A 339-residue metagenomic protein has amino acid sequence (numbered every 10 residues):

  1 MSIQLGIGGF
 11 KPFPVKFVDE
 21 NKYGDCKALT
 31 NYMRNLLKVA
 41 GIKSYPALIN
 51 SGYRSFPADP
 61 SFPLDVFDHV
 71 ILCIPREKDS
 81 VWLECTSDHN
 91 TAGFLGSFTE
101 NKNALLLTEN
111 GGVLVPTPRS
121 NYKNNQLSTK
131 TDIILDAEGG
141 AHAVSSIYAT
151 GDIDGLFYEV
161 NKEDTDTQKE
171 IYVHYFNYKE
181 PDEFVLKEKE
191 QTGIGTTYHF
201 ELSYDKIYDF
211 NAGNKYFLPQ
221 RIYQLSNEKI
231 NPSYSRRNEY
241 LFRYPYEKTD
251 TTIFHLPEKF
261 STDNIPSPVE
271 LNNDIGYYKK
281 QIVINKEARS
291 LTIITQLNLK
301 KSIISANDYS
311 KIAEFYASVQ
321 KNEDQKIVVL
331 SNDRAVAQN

Functional and structural regions predicted by a protein language model:
M1-N339: A sensor for short, sequence-defined functional sites
